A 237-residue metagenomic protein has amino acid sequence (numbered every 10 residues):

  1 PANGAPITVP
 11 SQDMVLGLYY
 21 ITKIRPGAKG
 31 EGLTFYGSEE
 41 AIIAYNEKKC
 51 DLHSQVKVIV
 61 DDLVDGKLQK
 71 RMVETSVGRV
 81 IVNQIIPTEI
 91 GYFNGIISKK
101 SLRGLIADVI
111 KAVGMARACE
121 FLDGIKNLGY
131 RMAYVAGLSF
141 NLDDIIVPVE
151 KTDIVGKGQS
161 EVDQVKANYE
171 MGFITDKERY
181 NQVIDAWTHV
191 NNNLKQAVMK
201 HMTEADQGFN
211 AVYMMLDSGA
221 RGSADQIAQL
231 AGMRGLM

Functional and structural regions predicted by a protein language model:
P1-D176, Q226-L236: Feature marking long nucleic-acid-engaging regions of large polymerase/nuclease enzymes
K177-A231: Gly/Pro-rich turn-and-neighbor structural signature
